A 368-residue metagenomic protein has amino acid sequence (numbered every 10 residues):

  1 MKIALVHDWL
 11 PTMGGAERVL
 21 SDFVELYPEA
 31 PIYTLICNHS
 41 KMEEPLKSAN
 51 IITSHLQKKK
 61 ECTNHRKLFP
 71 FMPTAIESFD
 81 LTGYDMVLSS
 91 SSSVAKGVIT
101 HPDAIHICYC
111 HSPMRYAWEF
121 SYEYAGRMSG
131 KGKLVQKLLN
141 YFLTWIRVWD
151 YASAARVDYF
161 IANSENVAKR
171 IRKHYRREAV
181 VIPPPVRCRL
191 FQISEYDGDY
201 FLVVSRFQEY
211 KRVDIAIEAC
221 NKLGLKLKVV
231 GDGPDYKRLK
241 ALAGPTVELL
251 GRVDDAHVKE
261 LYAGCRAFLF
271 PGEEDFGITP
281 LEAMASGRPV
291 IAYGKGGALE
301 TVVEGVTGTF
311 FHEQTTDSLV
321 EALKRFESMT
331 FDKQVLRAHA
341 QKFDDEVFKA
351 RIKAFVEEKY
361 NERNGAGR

Functional and structural regions predicted by a protein language model:
E29-K96: Active-site donor-binding segments of glycosyltransferases and PAPS-dependent sulfotransferases
N140-F191: Donor nucleotide-sugar binding/catalytic pocket of nucleotide-sugar-dependent glycosyltransferases
V186-K228: Conserved donor-binding/catalytic core segment of Leloir-type glycosyltransferases
K237-K259: Nucleotide-activated donor-binding/catalytic signature segment of Leloir-type glycosyltransferases, i.e., the conserved
A263-D275, R288: Acidic donor-binding loop of glycosyltransferase active sites
P289-Y293, V302: Short hydrophobic beta-strand element within catalytic cores of glycosyltransferases and related nucleotide-activated
E304-G305, T309-T316, L323-T330: Conserved acidic donor-binding segment of nucleotide-sugar-dependent glycosyltransferases
Q314, E327-G365: A charged, aromatic-enriched C-terminal amphipathic alpha-helix characteristic of glycosyltransferases across folds
